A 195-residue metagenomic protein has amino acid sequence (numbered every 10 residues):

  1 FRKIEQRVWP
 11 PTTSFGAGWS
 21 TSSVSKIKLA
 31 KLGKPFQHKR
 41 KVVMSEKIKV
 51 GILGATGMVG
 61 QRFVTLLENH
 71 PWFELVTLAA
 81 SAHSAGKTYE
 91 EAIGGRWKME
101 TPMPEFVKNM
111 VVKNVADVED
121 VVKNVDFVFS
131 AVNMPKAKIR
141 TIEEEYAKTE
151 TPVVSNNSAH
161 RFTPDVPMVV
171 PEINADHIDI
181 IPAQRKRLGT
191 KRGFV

Functional and structural regions predicted by a protein language model:
R2-K3, K26, K41: Charged/polar low-complexity intrinsically disordered segments
Q6, Q37-H38: Low-complexity, intrinsically disordered or signal/transmembrane-proximal segments
Q6-R7, K31, E100: Generic N-terminal simple sequence motifs
T12, K26-L29, H38: Short terminal hydrophobic/aromatic SLiMs and anchors at protein ends
G16-A17, V24, K31-G33: Short Gly/Ser/Thr- and charged-rich N-terminal loops/segments that act as flexible capping/hinge elements
K39-V195: N-terminal Rossmann-like NAD(P) cofactor-binding subdomain of oxidoreductases, focused on the glycine-rich
